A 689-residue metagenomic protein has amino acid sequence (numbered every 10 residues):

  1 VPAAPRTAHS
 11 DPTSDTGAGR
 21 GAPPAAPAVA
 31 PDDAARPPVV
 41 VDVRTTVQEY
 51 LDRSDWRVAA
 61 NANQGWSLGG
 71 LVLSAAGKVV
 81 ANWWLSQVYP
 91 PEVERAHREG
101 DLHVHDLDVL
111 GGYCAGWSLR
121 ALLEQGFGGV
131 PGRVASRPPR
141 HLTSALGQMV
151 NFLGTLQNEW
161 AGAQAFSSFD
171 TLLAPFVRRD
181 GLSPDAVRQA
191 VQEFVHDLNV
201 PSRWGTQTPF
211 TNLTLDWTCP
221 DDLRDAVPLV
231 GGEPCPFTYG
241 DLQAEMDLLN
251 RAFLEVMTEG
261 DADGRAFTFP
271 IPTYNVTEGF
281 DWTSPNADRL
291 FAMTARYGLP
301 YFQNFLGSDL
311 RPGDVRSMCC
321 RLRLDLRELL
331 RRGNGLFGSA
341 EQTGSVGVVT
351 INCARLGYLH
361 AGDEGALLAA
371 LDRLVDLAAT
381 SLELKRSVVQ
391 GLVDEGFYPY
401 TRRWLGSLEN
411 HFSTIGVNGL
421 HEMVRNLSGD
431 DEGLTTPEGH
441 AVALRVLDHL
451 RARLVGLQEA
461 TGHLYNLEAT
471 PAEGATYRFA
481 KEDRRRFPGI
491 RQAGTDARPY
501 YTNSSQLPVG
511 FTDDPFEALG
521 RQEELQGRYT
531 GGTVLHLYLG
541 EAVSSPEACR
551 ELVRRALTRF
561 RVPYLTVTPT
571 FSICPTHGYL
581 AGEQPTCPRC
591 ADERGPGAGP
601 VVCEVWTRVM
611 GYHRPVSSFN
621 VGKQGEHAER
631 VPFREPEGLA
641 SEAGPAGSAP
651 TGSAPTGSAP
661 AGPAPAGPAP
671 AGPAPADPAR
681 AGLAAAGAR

Functional and structural regions predicted by a protein language model:
V1-A3, A8, A18: N-terminal alpha-helical targeting/anchoring segments
P2-P5, S407, A628-E629: Charged, amphipathic alpha-helical regulatory modules used for macromolecular assembly or allosteric control
H9-D11, D15, D677: Intrinsic-disorder-associated, low-complexity terminal segments enriched in Asp/Asn/His/Tyr and depleted of Lys/Arg
V29-E409, D430, T436-G599, V605: Conserved catalytic cores of very large enzyme subunits
W160, S407-V424, G599-S618: Conserved phosphate/anionic-ligand binding catalytic regions in large, soluble enzymes, centered on
S572-G647, R680-R689: Intrinsic, low-complexity terminal and presequence regions
A646-A684: Long, intrinsically disordered low-complexity tandem-repeat segments
